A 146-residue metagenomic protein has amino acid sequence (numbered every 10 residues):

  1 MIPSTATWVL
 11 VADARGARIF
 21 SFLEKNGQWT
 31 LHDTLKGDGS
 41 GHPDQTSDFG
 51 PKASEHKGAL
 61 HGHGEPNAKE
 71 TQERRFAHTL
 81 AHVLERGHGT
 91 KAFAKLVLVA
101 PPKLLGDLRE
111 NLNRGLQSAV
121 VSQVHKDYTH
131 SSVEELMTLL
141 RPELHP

Functional and structural regions predicted by a protein language model:
M1-P146: Terminal alpha-helical anchor/extension segments at protein ends
